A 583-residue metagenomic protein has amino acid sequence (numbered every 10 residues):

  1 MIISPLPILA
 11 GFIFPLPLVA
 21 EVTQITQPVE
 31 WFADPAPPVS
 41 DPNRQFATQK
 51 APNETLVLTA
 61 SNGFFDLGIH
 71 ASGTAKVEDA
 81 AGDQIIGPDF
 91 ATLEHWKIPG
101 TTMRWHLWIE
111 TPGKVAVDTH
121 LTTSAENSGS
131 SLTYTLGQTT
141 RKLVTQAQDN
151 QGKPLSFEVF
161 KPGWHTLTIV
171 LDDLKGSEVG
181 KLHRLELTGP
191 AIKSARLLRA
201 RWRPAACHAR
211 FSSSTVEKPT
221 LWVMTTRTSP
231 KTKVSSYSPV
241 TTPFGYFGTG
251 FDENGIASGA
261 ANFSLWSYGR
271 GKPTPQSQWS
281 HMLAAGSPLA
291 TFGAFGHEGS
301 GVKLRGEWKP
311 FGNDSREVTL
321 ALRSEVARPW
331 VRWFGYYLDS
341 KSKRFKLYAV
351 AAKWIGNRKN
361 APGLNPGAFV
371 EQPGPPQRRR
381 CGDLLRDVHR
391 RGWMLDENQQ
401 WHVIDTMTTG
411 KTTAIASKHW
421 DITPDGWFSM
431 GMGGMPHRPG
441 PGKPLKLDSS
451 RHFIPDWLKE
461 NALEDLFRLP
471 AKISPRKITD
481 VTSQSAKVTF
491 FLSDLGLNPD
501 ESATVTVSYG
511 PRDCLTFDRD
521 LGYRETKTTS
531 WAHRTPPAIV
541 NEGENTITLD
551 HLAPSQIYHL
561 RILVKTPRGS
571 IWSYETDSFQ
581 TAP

Functional and structural regions predicted by a protein language model:
S4-P17: Bacterial N-terminal signal peptides
E21-F311, R323-V326, W330-L466: Extracytoplasmic
G100, P112, S315-E317, S502 (+2 more regions): Short connector loops at helix/strand junctions that flank enzyme active sites, especially segments positioning acidic
V115, G163-H165, R316-V318, Q556-L560: Exposed beta-strand face motif in extracellular beta-rich ectodomains
E307, V318-A321, W333, L515-F517 (+1 more regions): Short, hydrophobic/aromatic alpha-helical segments in well-folded domains
G312-S315, A553: Residue-level recognition of short, solvent-exposed, well-ordered loop/turn junctions that link secondary-structure
D314-S324, R568: Internal, well-ordered interaction modules that form the hydrophobic cores of assembly/scaffold domains in eukaryotic
F467-P583: Short, surface-exposed linear motifs at loops/turns and structural transition points
